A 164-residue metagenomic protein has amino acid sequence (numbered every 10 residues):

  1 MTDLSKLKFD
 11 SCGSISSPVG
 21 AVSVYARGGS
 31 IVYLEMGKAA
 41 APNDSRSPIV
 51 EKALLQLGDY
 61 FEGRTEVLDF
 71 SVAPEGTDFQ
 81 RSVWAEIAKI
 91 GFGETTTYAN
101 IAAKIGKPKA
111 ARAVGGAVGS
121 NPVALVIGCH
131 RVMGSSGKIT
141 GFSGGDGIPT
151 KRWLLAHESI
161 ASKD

Functional and structural regions predicted by a protein language model:
M1-K109, E158-D164: Basic nucleic-acid-binding alpha-helical/helix-turn surface characteristic of O6-alkylguanine DNA
S14, N121-P122: Short loop/turn motifs at secondary-structure junctions and domain boundaries
A26, M133-G134: Conserved hydrophobic "DFG−1" position in protein kinase catalytic cores
G76, V118, S143-D146: Structured beta->alpha junctions
K109-N121: Regulatory, non-catalytic segments
L125-V132: Short Lys/Arg-enriched helix C-cap and helix-to-coil transition segments that create basic nucleic-acid-contact patches
S135-D164: …primarily DNA-binding HTH/wHTH and HhH modules…
